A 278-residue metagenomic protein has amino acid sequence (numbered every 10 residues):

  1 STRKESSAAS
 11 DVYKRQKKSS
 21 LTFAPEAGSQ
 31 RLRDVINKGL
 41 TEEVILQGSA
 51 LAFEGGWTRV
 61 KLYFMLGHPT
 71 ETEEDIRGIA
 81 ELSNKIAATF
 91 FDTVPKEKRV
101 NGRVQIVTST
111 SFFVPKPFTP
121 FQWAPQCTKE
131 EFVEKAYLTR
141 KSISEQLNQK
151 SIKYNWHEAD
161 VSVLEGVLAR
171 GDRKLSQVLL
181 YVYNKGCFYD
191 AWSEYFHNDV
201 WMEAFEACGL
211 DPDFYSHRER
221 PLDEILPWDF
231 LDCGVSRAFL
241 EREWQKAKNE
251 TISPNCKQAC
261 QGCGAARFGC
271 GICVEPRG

Functional and structural regions predicted by a protein language model:
T2-Y13: Short, small-residue-biased leader/transition segments that mark boundaries at the very start of proteins
S10, G48-A50, F91-K98, E165-V167 (+2 more regions): Generic recognition of flexible, low-complexity loop/linker segments
S10, T70-I79, P117-T128, V161-Q177: Short glycine/threonine-rich loop-to-helix capping motif typified by GTGT followed within a few residues by an Asp-Pro
K17-P25, K38-T119, E131-E158: Conserved C-terminal portion of the radical SAM core fold that forms the substrate/S-adenosylmethionine-binding
G28-V35, V60-P69, T119-P125, P221-L226 (+2 more regions): Glycine- and acidic
Q126-L138, L175-G186: Acidic, Ser/Thr-rich peripheral helices and adjacent loops at domain boundaries
E145-G278: Radical SAM enzyme core and accessory elements
